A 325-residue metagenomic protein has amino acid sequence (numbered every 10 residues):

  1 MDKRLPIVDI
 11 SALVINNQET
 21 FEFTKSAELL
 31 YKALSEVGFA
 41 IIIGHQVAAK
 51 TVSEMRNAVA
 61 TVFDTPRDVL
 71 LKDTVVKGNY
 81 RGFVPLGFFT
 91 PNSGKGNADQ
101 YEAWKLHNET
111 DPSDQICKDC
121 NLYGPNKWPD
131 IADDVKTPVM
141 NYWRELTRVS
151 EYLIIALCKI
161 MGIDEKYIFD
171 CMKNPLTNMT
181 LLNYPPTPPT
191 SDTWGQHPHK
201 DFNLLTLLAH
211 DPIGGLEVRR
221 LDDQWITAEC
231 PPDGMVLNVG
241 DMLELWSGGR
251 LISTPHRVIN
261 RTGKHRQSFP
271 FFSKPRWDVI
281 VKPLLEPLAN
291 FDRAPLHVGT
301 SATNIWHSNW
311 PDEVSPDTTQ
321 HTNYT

Functional and structural regions predicted by a protein language model:
M1-T325: Peripheral, non-catalytic segments flanking oxidoreductase cores
